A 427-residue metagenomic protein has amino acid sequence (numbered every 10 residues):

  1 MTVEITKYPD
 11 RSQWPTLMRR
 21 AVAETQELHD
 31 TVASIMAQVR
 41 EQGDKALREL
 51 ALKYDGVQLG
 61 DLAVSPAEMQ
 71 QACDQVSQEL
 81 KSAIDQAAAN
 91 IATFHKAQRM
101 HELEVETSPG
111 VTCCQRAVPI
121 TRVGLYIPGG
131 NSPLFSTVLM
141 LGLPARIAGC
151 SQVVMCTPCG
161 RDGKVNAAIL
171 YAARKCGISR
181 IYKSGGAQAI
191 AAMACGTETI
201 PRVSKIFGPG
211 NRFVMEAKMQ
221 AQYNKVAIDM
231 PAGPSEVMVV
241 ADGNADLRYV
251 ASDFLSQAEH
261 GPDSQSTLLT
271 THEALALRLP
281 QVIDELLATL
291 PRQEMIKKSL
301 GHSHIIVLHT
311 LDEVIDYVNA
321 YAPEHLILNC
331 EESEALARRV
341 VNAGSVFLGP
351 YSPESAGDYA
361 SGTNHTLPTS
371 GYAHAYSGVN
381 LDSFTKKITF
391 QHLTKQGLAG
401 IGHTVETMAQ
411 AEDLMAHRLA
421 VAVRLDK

Functional and structural regions predicted by a protein language model:
M1-T121: N-terminal Rossmann-like NAD(P)+-binding subdomain of aldehyde/semialdehyde dehydrogenases
T2-P9, R180-G185, I305-T310: Short acidic-hydrophobic, aromatic-tinged amphipathic segments that line or gate anion-handling sites
M100-T107, A227, S264-L269, T289-S299 (+3 more regions): Flexible, glycine/charged-enriched surface loops at secondary-structure junctions
V105-Y171: Conserved small-residue-rich beta-alpha loop and adjacent elements that most often cradle the phosphate/pyrophosphate
G177-Q265: Conserved NAD(P)+-binding/catalytic subdomain of aldehyde/semialdehyde dehydrogenases
S256, H260, L268-A343: A glycine- and small/hydrophobic-rich beta-loop-beta segment that serves as a flexible "lid/hinge" or phosphate-binding
N319-K427: C-terminal core of ALDH-fold dehydrogenases
